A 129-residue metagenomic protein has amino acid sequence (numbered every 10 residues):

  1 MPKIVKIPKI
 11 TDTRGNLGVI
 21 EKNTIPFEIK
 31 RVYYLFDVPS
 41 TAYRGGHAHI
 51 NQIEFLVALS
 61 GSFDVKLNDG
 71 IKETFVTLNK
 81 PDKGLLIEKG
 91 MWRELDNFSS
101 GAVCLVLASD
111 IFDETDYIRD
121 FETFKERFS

Functional and structural regions predicted by a protein language model:
M1-K83, S100-G101, V106-L107, F112-T123 (+1 more regions): Non-catalytic, conserved peripheral segments adjacent to functional cores
K80-L85, G90-N97: Well-ordered alpha/beta subsegment
